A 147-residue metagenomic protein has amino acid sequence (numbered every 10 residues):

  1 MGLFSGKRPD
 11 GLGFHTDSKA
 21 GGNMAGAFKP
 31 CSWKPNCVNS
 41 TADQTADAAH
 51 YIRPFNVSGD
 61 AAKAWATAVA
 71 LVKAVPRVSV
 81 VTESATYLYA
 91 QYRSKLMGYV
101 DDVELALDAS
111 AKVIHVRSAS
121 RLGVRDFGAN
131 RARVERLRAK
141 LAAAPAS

Functional and structural regions predicted by a protein language model:
M1-S147: Ser/Thr-rich, low-complexity intrinsically disordered terminal regions
